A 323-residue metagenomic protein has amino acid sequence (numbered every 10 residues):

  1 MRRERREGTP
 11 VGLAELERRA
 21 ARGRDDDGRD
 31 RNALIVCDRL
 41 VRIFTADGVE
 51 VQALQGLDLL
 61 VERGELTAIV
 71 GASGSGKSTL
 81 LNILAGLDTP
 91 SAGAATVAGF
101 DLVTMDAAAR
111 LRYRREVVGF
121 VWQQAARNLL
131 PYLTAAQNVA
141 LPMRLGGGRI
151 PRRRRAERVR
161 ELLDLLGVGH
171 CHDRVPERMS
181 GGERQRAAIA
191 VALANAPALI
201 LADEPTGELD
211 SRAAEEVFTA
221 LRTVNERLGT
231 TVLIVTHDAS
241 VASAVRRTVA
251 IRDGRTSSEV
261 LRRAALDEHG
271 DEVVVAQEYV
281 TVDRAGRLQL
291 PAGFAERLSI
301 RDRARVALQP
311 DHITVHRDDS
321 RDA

Functional and structural regions predicted by a protein language model:
G48-V51, L102-G119, R152: ABC ATPase NBD coupling module
A85: Helix-to-loop junction immediately C-terminal to a conserved catalytic motif
G93-D101: Conserved ABC transporter NBD signature motif
F100-D101, A140, G147, R152-C171: Conserved ABC ATPase "signature" region
R115, R174-E177, A194-N195: Conserved signature/switch motifs of ABC ATPase nucleotide-binding domains
Y132-L141: Short coil-to-helix segment of the ABC ATPase nucleotide-binding domain corresponding to the Q-loop/switch region
I200-D203: Catalytic Walker B motif of ABC-type/P-loop ATPase nucleotide-binding domains
S211-A213: Helix N-cap at the start of a conserved alpha-helix in ABC-type nucleotide-binding domains
